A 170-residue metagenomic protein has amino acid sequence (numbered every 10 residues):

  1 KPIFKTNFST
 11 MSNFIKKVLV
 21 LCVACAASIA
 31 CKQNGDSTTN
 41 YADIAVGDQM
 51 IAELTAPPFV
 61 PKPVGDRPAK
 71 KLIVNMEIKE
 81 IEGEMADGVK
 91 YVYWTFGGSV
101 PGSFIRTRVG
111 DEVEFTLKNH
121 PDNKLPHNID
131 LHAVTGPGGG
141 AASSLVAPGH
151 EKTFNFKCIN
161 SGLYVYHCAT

Functional and structural regions predicted by a protein language model:
P2-T6: Extreme N-terminal basic, low-complexity initiation segments that serve as generic localization/processing leaders
F8-L19: Bacterial N-terminal signal peptides that target proteins for export
C25-A26: Repetitive helical segments and hydrophobic/amphipathic motifs
I29-A30: C-terminal motif of bacterial Sec signal peptides marking the signal peptidase cleavage site
Q33-T153: N-terminal, post-signal-peptide metal-ligating segments of extracellular/periplasmic oxidoreductases, dominated by
G110-D111, C158-Y164: Short tyrosine-centred short linear motifs in exposed loops/low-complexity segments
K118-H120, K157, A169-T170: Short, surface-exposed secondary-structure boundary micro-motifs
N128-L131, G162-T170: Short, surface-exposed ligand- or partner-binding patches at beta-edge/loop junctions that are enriched in aromatics
